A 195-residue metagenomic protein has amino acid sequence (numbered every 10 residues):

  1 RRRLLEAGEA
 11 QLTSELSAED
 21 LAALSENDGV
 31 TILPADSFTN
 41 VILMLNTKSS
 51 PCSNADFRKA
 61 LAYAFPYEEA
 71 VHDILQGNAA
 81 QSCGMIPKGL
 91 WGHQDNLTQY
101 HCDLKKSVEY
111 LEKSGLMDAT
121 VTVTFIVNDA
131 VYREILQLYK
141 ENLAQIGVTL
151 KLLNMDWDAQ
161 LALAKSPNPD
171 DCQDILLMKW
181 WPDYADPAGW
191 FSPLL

Functional and structural regions predicted by a protein language model:
R1-E9, A23-N27, A55-D56, Q137-I146 (+1 more regions): Short helices/loops that flank or line small-molecule/ion binding pockets
R1-R3, E15-E19, D129, L152-L163: Short helix-initiation/N-cap motifs at beta->coil->alpha
R1-S49: Extracellular/periplasmic solute-recognition and catalytic clefts
S14-D20, Y67, I86, D156 (+1 more regions): Beta->alpha turn/N-cap motifs
N27, A35-D56, F65, Q81 (+2 more regions): Short, solvent-exposed loop/turn segments at the edges of secondary structure
T31-L33, T124, K151-M155: General small-molecule cofactor/ligand-binding pocket signal
S53-I146: Append "and occasionally in soluble cytosolic enzymes with long acidic Gly/Pro-rich linkers
A144-L195: Periplasmic binding protein-like
